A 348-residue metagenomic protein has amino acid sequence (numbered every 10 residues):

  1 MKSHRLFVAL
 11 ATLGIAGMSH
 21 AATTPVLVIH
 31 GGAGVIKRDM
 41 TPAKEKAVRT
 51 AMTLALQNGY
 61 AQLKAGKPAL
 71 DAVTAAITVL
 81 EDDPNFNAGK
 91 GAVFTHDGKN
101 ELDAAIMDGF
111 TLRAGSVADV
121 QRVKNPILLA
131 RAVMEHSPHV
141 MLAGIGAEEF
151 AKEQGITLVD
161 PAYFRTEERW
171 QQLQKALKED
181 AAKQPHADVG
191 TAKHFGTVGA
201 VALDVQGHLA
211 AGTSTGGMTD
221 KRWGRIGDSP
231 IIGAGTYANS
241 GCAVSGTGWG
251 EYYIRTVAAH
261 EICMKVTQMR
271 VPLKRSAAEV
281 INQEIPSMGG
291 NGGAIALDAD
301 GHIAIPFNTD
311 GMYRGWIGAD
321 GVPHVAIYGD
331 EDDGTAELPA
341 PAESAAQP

Functional and structural regions predicted by a protein language model:
M1-V8: Bacterial N-terminal signal peptides that target proteins for export
V8-A9, S19: Cleavable N-terminal signal peptides
A22-P348: Alpha/propeptide regions of enzymes that mature by internal proteolysis
